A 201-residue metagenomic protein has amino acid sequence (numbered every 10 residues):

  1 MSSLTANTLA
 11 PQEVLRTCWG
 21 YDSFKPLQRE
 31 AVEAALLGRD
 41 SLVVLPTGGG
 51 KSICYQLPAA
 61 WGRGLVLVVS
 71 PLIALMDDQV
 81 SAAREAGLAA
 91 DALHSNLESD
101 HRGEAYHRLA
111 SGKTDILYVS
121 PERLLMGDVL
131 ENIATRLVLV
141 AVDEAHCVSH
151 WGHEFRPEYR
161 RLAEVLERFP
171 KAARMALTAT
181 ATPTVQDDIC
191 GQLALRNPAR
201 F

Functional and structural regions predicted by a protein language model:
S2-P46: Conserved pre-motif I regulatory segment
G38-L57, L67-S70: Walker A/P-loop
D40, G64-L67, K113-I116, R136-L139 (+1 more regions): Loop/turn-to-beta-strand initiation segments
G49-S52, Q56, L97-L139, C147-H153: Conserved helix/coil segment N-terminal to the catalytic DExD/H
G50-A60, M76, E158: Motif I (Walker A/P-loop) of helicase-class P-loop NTPases
A59-W61, A83-E85, H107-G112, E131-T135 (+2 more regions): Conserved catalytic network of the ASCE P-loop NTPase/AAA+ motor domain
L67-V68, I73-M126, D188-G191, R200-F201: Conserved nucleic-acid-binding Ia/Ib motif block in the N-terminal RecA-like helicase ATPase lobe
A134-L139, H146-F201: Post-DEXD/H (motif II) to motif III coupling segment of the RecA-like Helicase ATP-binding lobe
